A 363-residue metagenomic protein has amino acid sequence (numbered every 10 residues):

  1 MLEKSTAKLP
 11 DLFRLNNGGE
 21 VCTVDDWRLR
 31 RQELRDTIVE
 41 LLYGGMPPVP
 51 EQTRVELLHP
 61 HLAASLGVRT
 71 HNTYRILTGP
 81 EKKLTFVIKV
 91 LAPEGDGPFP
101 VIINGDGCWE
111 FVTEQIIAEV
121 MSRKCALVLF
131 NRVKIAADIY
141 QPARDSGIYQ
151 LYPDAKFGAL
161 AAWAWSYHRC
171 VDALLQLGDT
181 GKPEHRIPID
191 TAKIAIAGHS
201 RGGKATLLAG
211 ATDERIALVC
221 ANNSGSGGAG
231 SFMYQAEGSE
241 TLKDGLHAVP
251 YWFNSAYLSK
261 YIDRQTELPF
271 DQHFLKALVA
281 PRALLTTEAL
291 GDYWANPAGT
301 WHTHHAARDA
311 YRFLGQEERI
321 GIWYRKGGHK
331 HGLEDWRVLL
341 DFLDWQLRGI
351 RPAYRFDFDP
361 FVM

Functional and structural regions predicted by a protein language model:
M1-V87, A92-G97, E214, F253 (+3 more regions): Alpha/beta-hydrolase-fold serine-hydrolase catalytic core, especially in secreted/extracellular enzymes
G97-T191, G225-Y234: Cap/lid segment of the alpha/beta-hydrolase catalytic domain
L127-N131, C220, L285-T286: Short hydrophobic alpha-helical runs that function as membrane-insertion/retention elements
Q176-P183, A221-L275, N296-H304, R312-Q316: Mobile cap/lid helix-loop segments that gate and shape the active-site cleft of serine hydrolases
K193-A195, L218: Residue in the alpha/beta-hydrolase core beta-strand immediately N-terminal to the catalytic nucleophile
I196-G198, N222: Short beta-strand immediately N-terminal to the catalytic nucleophile in serine-hydrolase-like folds
G198-G202, T206: Gly/Ala-rich beta-loop-alpha elbow adjacent to hydrolase catalytic centers
A211-A217: Conserved hydrolase catalytic core segment
